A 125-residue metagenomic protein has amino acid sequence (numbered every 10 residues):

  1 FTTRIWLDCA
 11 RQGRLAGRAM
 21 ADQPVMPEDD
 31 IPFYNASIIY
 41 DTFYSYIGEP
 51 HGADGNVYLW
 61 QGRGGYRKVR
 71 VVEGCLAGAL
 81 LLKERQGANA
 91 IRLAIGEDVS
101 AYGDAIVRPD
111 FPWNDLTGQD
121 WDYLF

Functional and structural regions predicted by a protein language model:
F1-N89: Mid-to-C-terminal Rossmann-like scaffold of FAD/NAD(P)H-dependent oxidoreductases
W60-F125: C-terminal auxiliary extensions adjacent to catalytic cores
